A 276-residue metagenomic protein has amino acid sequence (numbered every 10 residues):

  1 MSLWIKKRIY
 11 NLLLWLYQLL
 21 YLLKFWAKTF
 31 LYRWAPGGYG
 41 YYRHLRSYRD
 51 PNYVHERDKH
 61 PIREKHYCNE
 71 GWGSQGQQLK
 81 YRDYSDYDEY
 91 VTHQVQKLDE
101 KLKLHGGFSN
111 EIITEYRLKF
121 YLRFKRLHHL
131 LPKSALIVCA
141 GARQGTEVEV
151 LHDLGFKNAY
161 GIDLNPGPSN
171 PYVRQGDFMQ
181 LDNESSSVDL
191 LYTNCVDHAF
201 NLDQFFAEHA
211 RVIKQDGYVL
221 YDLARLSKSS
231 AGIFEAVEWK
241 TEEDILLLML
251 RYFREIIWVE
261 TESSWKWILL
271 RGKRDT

Functional and structural regions predicted by a protein language model:
S2-Y160, A224, S229-D275: N-terminal accessory regions of S-adenosyl-L-methionine
A135, P171, D189: Conserved acidic residues
N165: Conserved SAM/SAH-binding beta-strand->alpha-helix loop
S169-L181: Conserved SAM-binding strand-loop segment of SAM-dependent methyltransferases
M179-L191: A short acidic, Gly/Pro-enriched loop at the edge of an enzyme's catalytic core that lines a small-molecule cofactor
D189-L202: A short SAM/SAH-binding and catalytic strip from SAM-dependent methyltransferases
D203-Y218: A short glycine-rich, Lys/Arg-flanked "PGG" loop and its adjoining helix->strand segment in the class I
D216-L226: Conserved beta-strand signature within the Rossmann-like core of class I S-adenosyl-L-methionine
